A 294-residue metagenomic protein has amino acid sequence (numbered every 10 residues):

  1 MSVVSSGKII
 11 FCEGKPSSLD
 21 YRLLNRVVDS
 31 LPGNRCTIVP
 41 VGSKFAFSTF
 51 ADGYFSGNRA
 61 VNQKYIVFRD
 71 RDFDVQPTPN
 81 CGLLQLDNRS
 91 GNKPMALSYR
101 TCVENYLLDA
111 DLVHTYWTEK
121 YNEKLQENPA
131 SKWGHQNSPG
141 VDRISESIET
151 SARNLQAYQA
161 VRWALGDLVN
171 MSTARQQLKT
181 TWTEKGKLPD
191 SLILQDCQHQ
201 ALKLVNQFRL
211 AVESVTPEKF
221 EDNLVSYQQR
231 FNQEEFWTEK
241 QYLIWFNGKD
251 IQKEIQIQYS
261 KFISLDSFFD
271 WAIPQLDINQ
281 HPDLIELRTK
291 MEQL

Functional and structural regions predicted by a protein language model:
M1-L294: Acidic, divalent-metal-binding catalytic cores of TOPRIM and closely related two-metal-ion phosphodiester/pyrophosphate
